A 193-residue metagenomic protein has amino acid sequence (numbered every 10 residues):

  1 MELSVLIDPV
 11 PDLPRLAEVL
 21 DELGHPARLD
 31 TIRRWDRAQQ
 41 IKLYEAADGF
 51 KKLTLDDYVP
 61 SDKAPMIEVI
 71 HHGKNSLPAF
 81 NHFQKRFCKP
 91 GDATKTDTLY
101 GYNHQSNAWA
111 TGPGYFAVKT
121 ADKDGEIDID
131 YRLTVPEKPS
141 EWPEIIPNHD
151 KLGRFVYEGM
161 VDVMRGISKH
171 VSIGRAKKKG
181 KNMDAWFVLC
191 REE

Functional and structural regions predicted by a protein language model:
M1-E193: Soluble ligand-binding/transfer domains with enclosed cavities or grooves
